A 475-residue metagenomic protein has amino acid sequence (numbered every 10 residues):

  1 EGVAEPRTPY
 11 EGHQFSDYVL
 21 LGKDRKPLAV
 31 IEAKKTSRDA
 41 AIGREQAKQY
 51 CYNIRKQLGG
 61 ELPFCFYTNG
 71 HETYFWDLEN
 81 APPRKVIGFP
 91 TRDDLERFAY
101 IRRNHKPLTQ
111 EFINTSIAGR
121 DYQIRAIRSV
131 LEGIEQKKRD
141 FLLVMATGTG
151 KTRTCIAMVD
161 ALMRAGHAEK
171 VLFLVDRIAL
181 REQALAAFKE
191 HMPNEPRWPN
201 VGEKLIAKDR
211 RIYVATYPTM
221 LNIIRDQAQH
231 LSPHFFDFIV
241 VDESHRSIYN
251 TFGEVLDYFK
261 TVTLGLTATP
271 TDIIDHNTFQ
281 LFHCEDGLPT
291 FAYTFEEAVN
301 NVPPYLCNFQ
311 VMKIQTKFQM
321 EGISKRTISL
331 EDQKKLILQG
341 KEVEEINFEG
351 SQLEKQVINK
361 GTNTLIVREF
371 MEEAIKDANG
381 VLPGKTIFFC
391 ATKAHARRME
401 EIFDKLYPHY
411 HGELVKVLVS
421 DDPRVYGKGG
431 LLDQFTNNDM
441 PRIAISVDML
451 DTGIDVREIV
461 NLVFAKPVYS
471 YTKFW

Functional and structural regions predicted by a protein language model:
E1-K170, V175, A179-N194, K208-I212 (+3 more regions): ATP-dependent helicase/translocase motor core
K170-L172, L185, M192-L205, L406-Y426: Conserved RecA-like helicase motor-core motifs
I178, P199-I206, Y217-N222, A391-K393 (+2 more regions): Conserved helicase motor
A184, I223-D226, S244-V255, D275 (+1 more regions): Conserved ATPase-coupling elements of RecA-like P-loop NTPase cores
R211, E345-S446: Conserved C-terminal RecA-like helicase domain
Q229-G265, P270: SF2 helicase catalytic motif II
H276-P383: Interdomain helical connector at the RecA1-RecA2 junction of SF1/SF2 helicase-like NTPases
S446, L450-Y469, K473-W475: A short beta-strand element within the Helicase C-terminal
